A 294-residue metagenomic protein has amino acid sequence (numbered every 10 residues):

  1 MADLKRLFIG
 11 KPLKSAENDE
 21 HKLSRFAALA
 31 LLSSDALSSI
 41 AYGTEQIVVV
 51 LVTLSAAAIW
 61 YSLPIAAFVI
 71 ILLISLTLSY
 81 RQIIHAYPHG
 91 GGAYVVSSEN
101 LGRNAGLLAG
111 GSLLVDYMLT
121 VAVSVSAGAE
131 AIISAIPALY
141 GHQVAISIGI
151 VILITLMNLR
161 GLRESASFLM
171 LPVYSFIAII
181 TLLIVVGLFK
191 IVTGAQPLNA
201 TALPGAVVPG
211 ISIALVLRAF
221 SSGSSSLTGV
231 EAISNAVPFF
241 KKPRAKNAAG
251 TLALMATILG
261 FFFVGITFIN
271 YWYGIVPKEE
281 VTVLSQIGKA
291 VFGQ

Functional and structural regions predicted by a protein language model:
M1-V49, L78, H89, S97-N104 (+1 more regions): Membrane-interface "cap" regions at the ends of multi-pass membrane proteins
A16, L31, E45-V50, R81-A86 (+3 more regions): Helix-loop junctions at the membrane interface of multi-pass solute transporters
N18, Y174-T228: Helix-loop-helix junctions that connect adjacent transmembrane segments in multi-pass membrane transporters
V48-S98, R103-S112, V123-I150, A256-V264: Extracellular loop-to-transmembrane helix junctions
R81-A86, S134-P137, V151-V173, N235-F239: Membrane-water interface regions at transmembrane-helix termini and the short interhelical loops of multi-pass membrane
I154-F189, T251-M255: Membrane-interface loop-to-helix entry segments
G161-M170, G229-I258: Hydrophobic, small-residue-rich membrane helices and short re-entrant helix-turn-helix hairpins that build
L188-A195, A249-Q286: Extracellular/periplasmic helix-exit of transmembrane alpha-helices
